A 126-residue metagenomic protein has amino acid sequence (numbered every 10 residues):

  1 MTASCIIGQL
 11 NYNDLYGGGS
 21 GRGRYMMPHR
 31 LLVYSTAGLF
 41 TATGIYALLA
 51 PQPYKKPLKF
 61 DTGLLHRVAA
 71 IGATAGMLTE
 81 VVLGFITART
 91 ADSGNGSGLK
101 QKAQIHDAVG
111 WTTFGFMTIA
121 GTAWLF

Functional and structural regions predicted by a protein language model:
M1-F126: Hydrophobic alpha-helical membrane segments
